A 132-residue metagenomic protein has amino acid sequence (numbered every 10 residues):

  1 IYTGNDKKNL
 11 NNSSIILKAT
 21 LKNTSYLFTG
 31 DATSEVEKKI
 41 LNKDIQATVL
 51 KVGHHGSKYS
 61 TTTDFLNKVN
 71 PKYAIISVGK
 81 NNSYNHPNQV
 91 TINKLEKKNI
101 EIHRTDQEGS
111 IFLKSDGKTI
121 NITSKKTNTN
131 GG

Functional and structural regions predicted by a protein language model:
I1-V49, S60, Q107-G132: Core dinuclear metal-dependent hydrolase active-site scaffold
K39-S110: Cap/insert and terminal regions of metallo-dependent hydrolase folds
